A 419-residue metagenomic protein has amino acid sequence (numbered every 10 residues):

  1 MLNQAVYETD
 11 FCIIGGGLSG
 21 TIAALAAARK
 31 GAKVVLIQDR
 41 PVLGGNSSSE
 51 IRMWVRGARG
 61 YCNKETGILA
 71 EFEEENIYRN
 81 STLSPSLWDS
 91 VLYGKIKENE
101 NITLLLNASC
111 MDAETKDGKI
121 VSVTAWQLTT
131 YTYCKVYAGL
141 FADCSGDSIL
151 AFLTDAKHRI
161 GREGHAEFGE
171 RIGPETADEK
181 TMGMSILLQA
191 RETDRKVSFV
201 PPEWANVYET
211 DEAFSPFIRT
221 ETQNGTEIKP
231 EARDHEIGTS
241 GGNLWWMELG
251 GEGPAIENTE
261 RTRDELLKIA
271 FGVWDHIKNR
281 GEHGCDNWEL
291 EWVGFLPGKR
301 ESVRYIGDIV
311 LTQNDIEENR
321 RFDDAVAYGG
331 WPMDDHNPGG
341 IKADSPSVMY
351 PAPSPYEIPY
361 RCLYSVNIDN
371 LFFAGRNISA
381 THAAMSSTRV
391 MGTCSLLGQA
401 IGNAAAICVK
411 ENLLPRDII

Functional and structural regions predicted by a protein language model:
N3, A26, A32-K33, I37-K119 (+5 more regions): Conserved N-terminal/central alpha/beta ligand/cofactor-binding core
A5-G17: Beta1/beta-strand and adjacent pyrophosphate-binding region of the FAD-binding site in flavoprotein oxidoreductases
I14, A23, E114-G118, A138: Membrane-embedded transmembrane-helix bundle of lipid-linked glycan/lipid transferases
G16, D39, R376: Cofactor-binding loop segments of dinucleotide-utilizing enzymes, especially the Rossmann-like FAD- and NAD(P)+-binding
G20: N-terminal Rossmann-fold NAD(P) dinucleotide-binding loop
N46, N107, T129-I419: Flavin (FAD/FMN)-binding glycine-rich loop and adjacent Rossmann-like elements that form
E114-K135: Conserved beta-strand-loop-beta-strand element in the redox core of flavoprotein oxidoreductases
